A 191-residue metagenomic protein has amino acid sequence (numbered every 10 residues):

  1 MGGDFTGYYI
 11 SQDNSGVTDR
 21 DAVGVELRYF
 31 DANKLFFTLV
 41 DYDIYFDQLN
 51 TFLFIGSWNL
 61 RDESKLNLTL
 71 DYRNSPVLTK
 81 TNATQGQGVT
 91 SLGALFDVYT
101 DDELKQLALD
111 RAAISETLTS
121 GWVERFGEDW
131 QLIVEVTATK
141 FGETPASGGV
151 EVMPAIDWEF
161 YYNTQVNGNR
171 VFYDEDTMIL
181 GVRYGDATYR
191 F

Functional and structural regions predicted by a protein language model:
M1-F191: Gram-negative and organellar
